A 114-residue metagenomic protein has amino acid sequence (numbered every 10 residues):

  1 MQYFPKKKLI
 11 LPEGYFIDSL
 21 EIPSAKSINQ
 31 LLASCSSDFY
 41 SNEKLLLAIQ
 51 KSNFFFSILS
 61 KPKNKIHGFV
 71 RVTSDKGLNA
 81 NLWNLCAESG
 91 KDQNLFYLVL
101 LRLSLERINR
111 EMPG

Functional and structural regions predicted by a protein language model:
M1-E43: Short amphipathic alpha-helix that is part of the acyltransferase structural core
I10-E13, Q50, N109-R110: Short glycine-enriched loop/turn motifs at secondary-structure junctions
S37-Y40, F54, P113: Generic structural signal for secondary-structure transition and capping sites
E43-P62, I66-C86: A conserved beta-strand-loop-helix scaffold within acyl/acetyltransferase catalytic domains
E88-G90: Active-site acidic-Proline motif in GNAT/NAT acetyltransferases
D92-E106: Conserved acetyl-CoA-binding loop-helix of GNAT-fold acetyltransferases
E106-G114: Conserved GNAT acetyl-CoA-binding A-motif
